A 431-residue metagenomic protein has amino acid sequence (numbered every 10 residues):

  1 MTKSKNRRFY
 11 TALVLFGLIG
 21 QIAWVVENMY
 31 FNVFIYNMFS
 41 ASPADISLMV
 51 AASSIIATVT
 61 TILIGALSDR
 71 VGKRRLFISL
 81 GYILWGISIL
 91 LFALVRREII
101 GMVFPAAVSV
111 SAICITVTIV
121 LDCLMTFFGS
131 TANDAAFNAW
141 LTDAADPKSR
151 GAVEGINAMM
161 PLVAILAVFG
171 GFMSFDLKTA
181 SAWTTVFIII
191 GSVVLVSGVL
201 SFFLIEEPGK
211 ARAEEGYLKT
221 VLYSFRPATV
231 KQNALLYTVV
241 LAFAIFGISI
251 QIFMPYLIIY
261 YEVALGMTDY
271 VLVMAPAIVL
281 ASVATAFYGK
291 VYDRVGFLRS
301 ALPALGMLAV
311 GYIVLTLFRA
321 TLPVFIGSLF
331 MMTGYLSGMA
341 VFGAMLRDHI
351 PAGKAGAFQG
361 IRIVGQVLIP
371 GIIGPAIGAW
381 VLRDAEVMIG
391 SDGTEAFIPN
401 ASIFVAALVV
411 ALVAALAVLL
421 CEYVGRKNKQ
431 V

Functional and structural regions predicted by a protein language model:
M1-R7, G209-L241: Juxtamembrane intracellular "pre-TM" segments in multi-pass secondary transporters
T2-S54, L235-A242, F246-L265, V271: Helix-loop boundary and gating motifs at the non-cytosolic
L18, S88, V95, M102-A132 (+1 more regions): Hydrophobic core of transmembrane alpha-helices in multi-pass small-molecule transporters, especially MFS/SLC-type
T58, G151-M173, G365-P375: Glycine-rich segments within core transmembrane alpha-helices of 12-TM secondary carriers
V59-K73, A284-F297, L382: Helix-to-loop junctions at the C-terminal end of transmembrane segments in multipass secondary transporters
R74, S109, F175-S192, L382-L412: A membrane-interface helix-boundary motif in multi-pass transporters
L76-L91, R299-V314: Structural signature of the two symmetry-related core transmembrane helices
A93-I99, L195-I205, N400-V431: Multi-pass alpha-helical transporter architecture, strongest for 12-TM Major Facilitator/SLC carriers used
